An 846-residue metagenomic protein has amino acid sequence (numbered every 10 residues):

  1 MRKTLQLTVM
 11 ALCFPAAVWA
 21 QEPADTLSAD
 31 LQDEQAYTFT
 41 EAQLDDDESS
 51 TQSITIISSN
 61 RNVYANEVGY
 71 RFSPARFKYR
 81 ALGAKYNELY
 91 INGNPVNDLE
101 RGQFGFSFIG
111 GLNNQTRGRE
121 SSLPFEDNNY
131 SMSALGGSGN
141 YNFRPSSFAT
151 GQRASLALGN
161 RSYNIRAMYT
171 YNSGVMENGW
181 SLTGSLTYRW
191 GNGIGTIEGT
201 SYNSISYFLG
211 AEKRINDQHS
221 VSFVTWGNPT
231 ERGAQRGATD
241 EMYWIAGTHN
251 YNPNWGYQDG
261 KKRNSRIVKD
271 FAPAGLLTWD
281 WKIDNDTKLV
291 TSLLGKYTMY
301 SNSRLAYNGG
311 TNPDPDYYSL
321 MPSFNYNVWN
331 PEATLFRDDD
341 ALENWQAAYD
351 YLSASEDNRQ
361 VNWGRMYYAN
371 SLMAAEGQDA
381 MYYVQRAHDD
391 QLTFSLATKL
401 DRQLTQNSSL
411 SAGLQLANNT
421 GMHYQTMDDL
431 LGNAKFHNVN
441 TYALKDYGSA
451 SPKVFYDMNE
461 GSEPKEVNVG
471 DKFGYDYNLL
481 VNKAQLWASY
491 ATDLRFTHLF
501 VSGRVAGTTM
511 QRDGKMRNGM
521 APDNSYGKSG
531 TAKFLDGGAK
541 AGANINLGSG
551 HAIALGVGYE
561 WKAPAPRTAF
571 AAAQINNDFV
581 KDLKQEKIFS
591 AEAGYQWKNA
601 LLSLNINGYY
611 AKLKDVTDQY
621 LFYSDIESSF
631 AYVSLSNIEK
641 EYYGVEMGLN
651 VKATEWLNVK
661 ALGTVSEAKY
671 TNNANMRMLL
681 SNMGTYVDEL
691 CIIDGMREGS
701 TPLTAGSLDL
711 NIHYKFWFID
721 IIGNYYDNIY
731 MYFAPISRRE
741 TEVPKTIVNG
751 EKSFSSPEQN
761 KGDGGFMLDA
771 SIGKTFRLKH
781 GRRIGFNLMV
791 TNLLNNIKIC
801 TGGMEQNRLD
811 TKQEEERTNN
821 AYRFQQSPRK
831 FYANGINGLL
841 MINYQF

Functional and structural regions predicted by a protein language model:
Q21-E22, T26, L613, V659 (+2 more regions): C-terminal beta-signal and adjacent terminal beta-strands/loops of Gram-negative outer-membrane beta-barrel proteins
I109-S155: A beta-strand signature from Gram-negative outer-membrane beta-barrel systems, especially the internal plug domain
R153, L158-Q235, I267, A272-D284 (+1 more regions): Transmembrane beta-barrel wall of Gram-negative outer-membrane proteins
S220-T278, S301-R386, S449-N468, Q619-F622: Acidic/polar loop-and-plug regions of large Gram-negative outer-membrane beta-barrel proteins
E231-G233, G237-M242, F455-E466, T509-M510 (+9 more regions): Surface-exposed extracellular loop regions of Gram-negative outer-membrane beta-barrel proteins, predominantly
Y251-A274, T278, S529-G538, E560-K614 (+3 more regions): Outer-membrane beta-barrel signature, preferentially recognizing the C-terminal barrel domain of Gram-negative
Y383, S409-G548, N675: Signature of Gram-negative outer-membrane beta-barrel scaffolds
F496, Y610-K612, A631-R738, N843-Q845: Gram-negative outer-membrane beta-barrel transporters
